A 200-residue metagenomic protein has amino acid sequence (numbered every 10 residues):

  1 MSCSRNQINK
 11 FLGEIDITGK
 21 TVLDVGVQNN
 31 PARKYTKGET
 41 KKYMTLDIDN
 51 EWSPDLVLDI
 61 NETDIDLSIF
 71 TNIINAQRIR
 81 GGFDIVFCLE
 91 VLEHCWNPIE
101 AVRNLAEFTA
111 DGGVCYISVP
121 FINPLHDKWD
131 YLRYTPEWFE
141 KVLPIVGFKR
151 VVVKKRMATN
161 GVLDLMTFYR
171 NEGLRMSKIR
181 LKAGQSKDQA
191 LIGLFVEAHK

Functional and structural regions predicted by a protein language model:
M1-D16: Class I SAM-dependent methyltransferase Rossmann-like catalytic core, especially the SAM/SAH-binding loop
S2, L92, Q185: Charge-dense, low-complexity intrinsically disordered segments
S4, I8, F83, T135: Hydrophobic (often cysteine-bearing) scaffold residues that line and stabilize catalytic clefts of nucleotide/cofactor
I8-L12, A32, V162: Generic structural signal of hydrophobic/aromatic residues within well-ordered alpha-helices of folded domains
E14-I15, G19-L125, P136-E137, V196-A198: Conserved SAM-binding loop
R78, W96-A110, V114-K200: S-adenosyl-L-methionine-dependent methyltransferase catalytic module, highlighting the catalytic core
